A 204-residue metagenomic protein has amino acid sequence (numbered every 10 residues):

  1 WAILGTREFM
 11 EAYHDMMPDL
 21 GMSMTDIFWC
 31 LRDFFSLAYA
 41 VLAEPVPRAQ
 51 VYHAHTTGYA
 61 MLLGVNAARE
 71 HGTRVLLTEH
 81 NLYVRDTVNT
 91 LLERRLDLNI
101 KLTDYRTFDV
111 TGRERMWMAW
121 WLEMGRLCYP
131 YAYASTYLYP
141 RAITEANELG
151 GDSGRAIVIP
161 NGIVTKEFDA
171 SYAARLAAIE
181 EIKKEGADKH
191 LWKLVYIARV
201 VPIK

Functional and structural regions predicted by a protein language model:
A2-D33, L77-M118: Acceptor-binding helix/loop patch of EC 2.4 sugar-transfer enzymes, predominantly nucleotide-sugar-dependent
D19-Y39, R106-E180: Donor nucleotide-sugar binding/catalytic pocket of nucleotide-sugar-dependent glycosyltransferases
A43-Y59, E70-L76, H80: Short N-terminal targeting/anchoring amphipathic segment
Q50-V51, A134, K193: Structural motif
A60-L63, I143: Short, well-ordered alpha-helical microsegments
L63-A67, S171: A short acidic, amphipathic alpha-helical/loop segment
K183-K204: Conserved donor-binding/catalytic core segment of Leloir-type glycosyltransferases
